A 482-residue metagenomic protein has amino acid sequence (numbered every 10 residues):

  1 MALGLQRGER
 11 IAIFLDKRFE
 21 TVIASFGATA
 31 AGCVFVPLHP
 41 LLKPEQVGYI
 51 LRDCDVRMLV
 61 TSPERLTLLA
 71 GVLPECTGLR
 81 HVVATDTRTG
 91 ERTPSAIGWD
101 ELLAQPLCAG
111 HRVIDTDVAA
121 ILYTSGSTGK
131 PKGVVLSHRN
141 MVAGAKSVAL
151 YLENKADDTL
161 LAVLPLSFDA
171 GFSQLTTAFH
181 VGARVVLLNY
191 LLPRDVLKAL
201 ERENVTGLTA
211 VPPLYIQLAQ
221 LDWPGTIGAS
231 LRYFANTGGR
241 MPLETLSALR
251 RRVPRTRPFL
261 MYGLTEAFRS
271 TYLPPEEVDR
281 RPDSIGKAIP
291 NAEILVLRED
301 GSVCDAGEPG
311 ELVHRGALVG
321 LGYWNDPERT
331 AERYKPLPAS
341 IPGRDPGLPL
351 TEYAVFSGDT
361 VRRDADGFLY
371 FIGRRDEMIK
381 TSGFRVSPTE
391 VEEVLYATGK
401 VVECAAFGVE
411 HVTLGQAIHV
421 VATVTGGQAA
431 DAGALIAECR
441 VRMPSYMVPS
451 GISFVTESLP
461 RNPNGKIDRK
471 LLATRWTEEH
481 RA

Functional and structural regions predicted by a protein language model:
M1-E45: Conserved AMP-binding/adenylate-forming
L42, L59-T61, L200, L208 (+7 more regions): AMP-binding/adenylate-forming catalytic core of the ANL superfamily
E64-D115: ANL superfamily adenylate-forming
T85, P444-K466: AMP-binding/adenylate-forming catalytic domain of the ANL superfamily
A119-A143: Conserved AMP-binding A3 loop
V142-T159, L166-G207, L221: Conserved AMP-binding/adenylation subdomain of ANL enzymes
H180, V205-A210, A219-R281, E293 (+1 more regions): Gly/Ser/Thr-rich phosphate-binding loop
K287-N291, S302-P342, V386: Conserved ATP/PPi-binding loop(s) of AMP-dependent carboxylate-activating enzymes
